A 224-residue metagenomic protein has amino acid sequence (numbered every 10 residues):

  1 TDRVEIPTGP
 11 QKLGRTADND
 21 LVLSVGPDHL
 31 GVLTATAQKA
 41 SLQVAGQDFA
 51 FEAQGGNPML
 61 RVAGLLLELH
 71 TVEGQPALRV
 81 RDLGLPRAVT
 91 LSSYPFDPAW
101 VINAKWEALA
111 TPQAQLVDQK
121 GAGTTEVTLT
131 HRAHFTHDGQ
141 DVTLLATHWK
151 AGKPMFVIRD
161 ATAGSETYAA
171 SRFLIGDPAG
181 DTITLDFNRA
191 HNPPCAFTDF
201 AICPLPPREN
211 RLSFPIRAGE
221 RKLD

Functional and structural regions predicted by a protein language model:
D2-L69, I175-P178: Forkhead-associated
L33-F51, P98-A122, P154-I158: Short, basic/low-complexity N-terminal boundary segments at the transition from targeting/disordered tails
T36, T124-T167: Mid-length scaffold segments of soluble, non-membrane domains
A40-L42, P58-L60, L78, H131-F135 (+1 more regions): Short polybasic amphipathic segments
A63-V127: Surface-exposed beta-loop interaction hotspot
H137, D177-I183: A short, structured loop/turn motif at beta-sheet edges
A163-G164, T182-T184, N188-D224: Extended, aromatic/histidine-rich regions of cofactor-dependent oxidoreductases associated with respiratory
Y168, L174-G176, H191: Mid-to-C-terminal functional-domain signal that highlights helix-capping/loop sites within ligand-binding modules
